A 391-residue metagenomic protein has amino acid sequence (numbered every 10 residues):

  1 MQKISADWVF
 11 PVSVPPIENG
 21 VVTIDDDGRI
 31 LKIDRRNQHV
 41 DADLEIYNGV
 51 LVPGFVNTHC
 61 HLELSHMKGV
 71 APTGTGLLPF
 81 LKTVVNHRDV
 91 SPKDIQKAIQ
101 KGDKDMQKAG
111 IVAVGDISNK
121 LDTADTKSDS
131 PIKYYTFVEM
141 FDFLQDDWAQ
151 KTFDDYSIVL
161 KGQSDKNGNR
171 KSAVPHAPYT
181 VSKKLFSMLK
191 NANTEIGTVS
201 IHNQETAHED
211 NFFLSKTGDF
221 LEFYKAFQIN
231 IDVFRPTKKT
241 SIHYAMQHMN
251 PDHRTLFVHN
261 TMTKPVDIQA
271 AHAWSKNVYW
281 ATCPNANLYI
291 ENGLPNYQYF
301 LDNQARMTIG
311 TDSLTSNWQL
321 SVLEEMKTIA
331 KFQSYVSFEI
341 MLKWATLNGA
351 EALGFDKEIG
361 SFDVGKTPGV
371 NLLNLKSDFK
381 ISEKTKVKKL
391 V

Functional and structural regions predicted by a protein language model:
M1-G20, Q304, T346-V391: Active-site microenvironment of metallo-dependent hydrolases
Q2-A6, D26, N37-P79, Q100 (+1 more regions): Replace "His-x-His-based motif
G54-T58, V114-G115, Y134-V138, K171-P175 (+4 more regions): Hydrophobic faces of well-ordered beta-strands that scaffold small-molecule active sites in alpha/beta enzyme cores
H61, N119, E139-F143, H176-P178 (+4 more regions): Active-site beta-loop-alpha junctions enriched in small/polar residues
H66-K97, Y135-V138, A207-D252, S275: Active-site gating loops and adjacent loop-to-helix segments of metal-dependent hydrolytic enzymes
V90-E195: Active-site loop-helix segments enriched in His/Asp/Glu that coordinate and activate a nucleophilic water at divalent
P131-Y134, A192-T198, N250-T255, A270-A281 (+1 more regions): Glycine-enriched alpha-helix->loop->beta-strand junction motifs that scaffold or abut catalytic
L221, N250, C283-P284, G293-L375: His/Asp/Glu-enriched, well-ordered alpha-helical/loop segment that forms or immediately abuts the divalent-metal
